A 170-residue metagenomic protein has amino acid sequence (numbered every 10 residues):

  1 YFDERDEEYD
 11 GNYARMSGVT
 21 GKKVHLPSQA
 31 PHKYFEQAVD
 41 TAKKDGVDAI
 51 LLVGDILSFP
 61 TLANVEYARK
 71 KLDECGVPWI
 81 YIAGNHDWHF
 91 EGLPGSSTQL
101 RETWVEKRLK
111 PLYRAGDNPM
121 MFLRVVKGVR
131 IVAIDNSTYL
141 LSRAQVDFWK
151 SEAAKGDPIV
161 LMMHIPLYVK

Functional and structural regions predicted by a protein language model:
Y1-L62: N-terminal active-site segment of His-dependent metallophosphoesterases
E4-D10, E91-S97, K170: Short aromatic-enriched loop/helix-cap "lid" or pocket-rim segments at secondary-structure transitions that line
G54-D55, G84-N85, H164: Active-site glycine-centered loops adjacent to acidic/histidine catalytic or metal-binding residues that shape
L62, E66-S151, K155-P158: Extended active-site neighborhood of metal-dependent phosphoesterases/phosphodiesterases
G156-K170: Active-site-proximal segments of metal-dependent phosphoesterases and phosphodiesterases across multiple
